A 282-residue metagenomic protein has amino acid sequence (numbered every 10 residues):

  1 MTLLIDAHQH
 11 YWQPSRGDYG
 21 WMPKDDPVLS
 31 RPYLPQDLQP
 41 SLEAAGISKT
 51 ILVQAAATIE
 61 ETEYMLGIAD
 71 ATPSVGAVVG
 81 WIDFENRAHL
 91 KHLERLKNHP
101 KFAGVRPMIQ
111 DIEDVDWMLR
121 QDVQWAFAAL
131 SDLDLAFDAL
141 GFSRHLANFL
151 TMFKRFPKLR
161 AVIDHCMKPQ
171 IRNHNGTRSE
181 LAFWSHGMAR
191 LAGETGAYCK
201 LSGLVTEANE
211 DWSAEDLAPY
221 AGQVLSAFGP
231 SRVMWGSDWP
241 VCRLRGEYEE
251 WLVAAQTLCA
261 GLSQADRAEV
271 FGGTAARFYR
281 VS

Functional and structural regions predicted by a protein language model:
M1-W21: Replace "His-x-His-based motif
T2-I5, V28-K49, Q223, A227-M234 (+1 more regions): Mid-to-C-terminal alpha-helical segments outside catalytic/metal-binding sites
Q9, A55, C166, D238-W239: Active-site metal-binding loops of divalent metal-dependent hydrolases
P23-A71: Alpha-helical scaffold segments that flank or form the walls of functional sites
Q39, L66-G67, E94, L150-T151 (+3 more regions): Active-site phosphate/pyrophosphate- and oxyanion-stabilizing loops and adjacent acidic/basic residues in soluble
T58-R144, T151-F153, M167, Y198-E207: Active-site gating/metal-coordination segments in enzymes
E60-V75, P157-I163, A214-S226, W251-L258: Short, electropositive alpha-helical surface patch
W117-M234: Catalytic pocket-lining loop regions of alpha/beta-barrel enzymes, especially the amidohydrolase/enolase/GH5 lineages
